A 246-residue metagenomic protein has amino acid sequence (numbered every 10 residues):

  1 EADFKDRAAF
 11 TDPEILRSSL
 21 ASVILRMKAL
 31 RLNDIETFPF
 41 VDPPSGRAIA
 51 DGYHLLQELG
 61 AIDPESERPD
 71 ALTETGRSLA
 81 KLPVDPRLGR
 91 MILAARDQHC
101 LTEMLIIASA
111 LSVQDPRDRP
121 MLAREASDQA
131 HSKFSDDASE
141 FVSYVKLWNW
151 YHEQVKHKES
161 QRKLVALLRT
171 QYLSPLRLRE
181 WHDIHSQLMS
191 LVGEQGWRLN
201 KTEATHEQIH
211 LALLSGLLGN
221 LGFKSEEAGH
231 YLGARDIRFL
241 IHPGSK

Functional and structural regions predicted by a protein language model:
E1-K246: Second RecA-like catalytic domain
